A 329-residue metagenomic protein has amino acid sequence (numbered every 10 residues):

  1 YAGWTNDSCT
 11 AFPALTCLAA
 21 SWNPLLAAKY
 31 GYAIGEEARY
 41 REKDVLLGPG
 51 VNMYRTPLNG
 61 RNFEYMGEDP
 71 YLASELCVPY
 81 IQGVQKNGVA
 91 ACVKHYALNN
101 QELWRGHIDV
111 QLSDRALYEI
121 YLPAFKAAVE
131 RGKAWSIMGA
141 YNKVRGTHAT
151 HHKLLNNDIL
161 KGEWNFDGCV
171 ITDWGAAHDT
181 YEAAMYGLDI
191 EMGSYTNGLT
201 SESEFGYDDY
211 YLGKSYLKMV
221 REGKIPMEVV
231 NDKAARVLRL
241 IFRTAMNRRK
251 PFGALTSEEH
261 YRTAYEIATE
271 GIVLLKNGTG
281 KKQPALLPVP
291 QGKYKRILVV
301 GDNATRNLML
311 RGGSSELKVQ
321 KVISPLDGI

Functional and structural regions predicted by a protein language model:
Y1-I329: Glycoside hydrolase catalytic-domain context in secreted enzymes
